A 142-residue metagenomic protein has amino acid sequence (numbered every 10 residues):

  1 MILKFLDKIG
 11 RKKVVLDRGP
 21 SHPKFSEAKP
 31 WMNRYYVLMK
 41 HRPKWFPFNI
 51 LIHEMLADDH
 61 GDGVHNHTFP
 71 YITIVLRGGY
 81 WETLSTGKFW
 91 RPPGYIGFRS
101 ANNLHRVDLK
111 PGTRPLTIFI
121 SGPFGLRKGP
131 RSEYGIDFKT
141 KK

Functional and structural regions predicted by a protein language model:
M1-N49: A short, N-terminal "cap"/entry segment at the start of jelly-roll beta-barrel domains of the cupin/DSBH fold
R18-F25, P123, F138-K142: A glycine-rich, hydrophobic/aromatic-adjacent loop/helix-cap motif
N49-H67, A101-N102: Conserved short histidine dyad/triad with adjacent acidic residue
A57-D58, Y80-W81, N103-H105, G122-L126: Short, solvent-exposed loop/turn segments at secondary-structure junctions
N66-W81: Short, conserved beta-strand element in jelly-roll/cupin
F69-P70, V107, Y134-G135, T140: Beta-strand-enriched cores of mature, soluble protein domains
T83-R106: Short acidic-glycine-tyrosine-enriched beta hairpin
F98, G112-G129: A short hydrophobic beta-strand segment most commonly corresponding to one strand of the jelly-roll/cupin
